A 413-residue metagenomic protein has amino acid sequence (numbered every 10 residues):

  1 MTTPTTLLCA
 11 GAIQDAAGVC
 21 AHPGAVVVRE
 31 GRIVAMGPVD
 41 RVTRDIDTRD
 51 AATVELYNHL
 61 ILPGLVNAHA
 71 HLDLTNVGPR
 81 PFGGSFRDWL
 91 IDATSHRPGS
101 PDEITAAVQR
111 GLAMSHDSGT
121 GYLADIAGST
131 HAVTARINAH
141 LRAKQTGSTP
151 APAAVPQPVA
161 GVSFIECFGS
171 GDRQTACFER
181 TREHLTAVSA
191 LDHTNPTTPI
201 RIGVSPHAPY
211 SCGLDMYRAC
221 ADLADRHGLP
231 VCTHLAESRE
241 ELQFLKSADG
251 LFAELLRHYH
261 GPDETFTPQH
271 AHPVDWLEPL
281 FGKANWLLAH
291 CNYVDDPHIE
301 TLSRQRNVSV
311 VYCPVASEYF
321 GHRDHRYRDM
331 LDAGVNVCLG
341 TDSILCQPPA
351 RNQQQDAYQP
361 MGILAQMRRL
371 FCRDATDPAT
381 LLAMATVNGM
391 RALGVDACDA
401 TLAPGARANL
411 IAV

Functional and structural regions predicted by a protein language model:
M1-D47, V395: N-terminal metal-binding scaffold of metallo-dependent hydrolase/deaminase domains
P4-L8, R44-I91, Q109, A113-D117: Replace "His-x-His-based motif
G11, V26, G31, N58 (+11 more regions): Divalent metal-coordination and catalytic microenvironments
V66-A68, L123-D125, G161-I165, I202-P206 (+4 more regions): Hydrophobic faces of well-ordered beta-strands that scaffold small-molecule active sites in alpha/beta enzyme cores
H71, G128-S129, E166-S170, H207-P209 (+4 more regions): Active-site beta-loop-alpha junctions enriched in small/polar residues
G78-Q157, R180-T197: Alpha-helical scaffold segments that flank or form the walls of functional sites
T134-A284: Metal-coordinating catalytic core of metallo-dependent amide/deamination hydrolases
P279-L280, H325-V413: His/Asp/Glu-enriched, well-ordered alpha-helical/loop segment that forms or immediately abuts the divalent-metal
